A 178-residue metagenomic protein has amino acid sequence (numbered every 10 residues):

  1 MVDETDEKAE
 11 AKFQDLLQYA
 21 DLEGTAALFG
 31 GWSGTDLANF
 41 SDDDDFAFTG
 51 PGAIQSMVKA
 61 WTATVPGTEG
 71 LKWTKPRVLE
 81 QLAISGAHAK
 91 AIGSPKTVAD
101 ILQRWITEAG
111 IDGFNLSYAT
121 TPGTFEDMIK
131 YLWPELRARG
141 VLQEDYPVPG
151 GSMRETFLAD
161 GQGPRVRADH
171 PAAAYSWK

Functional and structural regions predicted by a protein language model:
M1-I106, L136-K178: An alpha-helical appendage that flanks or caps ligand/catalytic pockets
S94-F125: C-terminal, well-structured subdomains that either form a transmembrane helix-short loop-helix hairpin in multi-pass
T121-L142: C-terminal helical cap(s) of enzyme catalytic domains, especially alpha/beta-barrels
